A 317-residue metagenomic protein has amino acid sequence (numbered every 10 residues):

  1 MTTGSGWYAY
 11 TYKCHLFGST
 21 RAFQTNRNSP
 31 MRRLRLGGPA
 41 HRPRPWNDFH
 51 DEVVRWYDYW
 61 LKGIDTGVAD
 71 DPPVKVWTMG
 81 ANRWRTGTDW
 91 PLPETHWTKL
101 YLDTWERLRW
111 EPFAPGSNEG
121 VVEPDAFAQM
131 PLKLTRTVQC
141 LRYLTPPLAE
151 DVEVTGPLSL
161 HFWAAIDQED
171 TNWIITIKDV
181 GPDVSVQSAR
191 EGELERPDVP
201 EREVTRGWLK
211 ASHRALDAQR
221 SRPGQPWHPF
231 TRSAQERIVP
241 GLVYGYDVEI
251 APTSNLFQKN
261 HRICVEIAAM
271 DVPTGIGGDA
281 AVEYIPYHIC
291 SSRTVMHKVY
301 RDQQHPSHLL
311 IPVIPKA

Functional and structural regions predicted by a protein language model:
M1, S29-P30, T95: Short, proline-enriched alpha-helix->beta-strand connector loops that line the catalytic pocket of alpha/beta-hydrolase
T3-S5: Short beta-strand/loop motif that positions the catalytic acidic residue of the alpha/beta-hydrolase fold
Y8-Y10, A40-H41, M270: Short, solvent-exposed loop/turn segments at secondary-structure junctions
Y10-F17: Conserved alpha/beta-hydrolase "acid-adjacent" motif
F17, D48, E52-W56: Extracytoplasmic/secreted proteins, especially bacterial periplasmic and envelope-associated proteins
N26-P39: Catalytic histidine neighborhood in serine/cysteine hydrolases with alpha/beta-hydrolase-type architecture
G38, D48-D51, L61-A317: Glycine/threonine-rich phosphate-binding loop and adjacent beta-strand/alpha-helix elements that clamp
